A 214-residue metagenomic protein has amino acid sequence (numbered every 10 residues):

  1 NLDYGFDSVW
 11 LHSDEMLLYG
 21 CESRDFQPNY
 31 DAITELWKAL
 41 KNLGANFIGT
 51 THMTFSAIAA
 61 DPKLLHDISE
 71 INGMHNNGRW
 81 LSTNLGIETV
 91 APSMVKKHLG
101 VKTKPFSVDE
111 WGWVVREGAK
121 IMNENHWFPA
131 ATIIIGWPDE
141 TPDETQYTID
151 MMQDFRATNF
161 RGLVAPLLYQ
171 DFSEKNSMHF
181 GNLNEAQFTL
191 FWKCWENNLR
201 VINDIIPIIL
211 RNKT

Functional and structural regions predicted by a protein language model:
N1-P129, I135-W137: Conserved SAM/AdoMet-binding glycine-rich loop
W10-R24, E88-L99, I135-D143, N159-K193 (+2 more regions): Flexible glycine/acidic-rich beta-alpha junction loops that bind and position SAM and/or redox cofactors in anaerobic
N29-I33, V115, F188, W195-I202: A structural signal for well-ordered alpha-helical scaffolds and beta->alpha junctions
E35-K38, E70, K97, D150 (+4 more regions): Charged/polar, solvent-exposed surface patches and flexible loops
L64-I68, P138-D154: Catalytic cores of alpha/beta
W111-G112, D150-N159, Y169: C-terminal, active-site-flanking charged/polar segments
A131, M152, V164: Hydrophobic, well-ordered secondary-structure elements that form the walls of internal hydrophobic environments
